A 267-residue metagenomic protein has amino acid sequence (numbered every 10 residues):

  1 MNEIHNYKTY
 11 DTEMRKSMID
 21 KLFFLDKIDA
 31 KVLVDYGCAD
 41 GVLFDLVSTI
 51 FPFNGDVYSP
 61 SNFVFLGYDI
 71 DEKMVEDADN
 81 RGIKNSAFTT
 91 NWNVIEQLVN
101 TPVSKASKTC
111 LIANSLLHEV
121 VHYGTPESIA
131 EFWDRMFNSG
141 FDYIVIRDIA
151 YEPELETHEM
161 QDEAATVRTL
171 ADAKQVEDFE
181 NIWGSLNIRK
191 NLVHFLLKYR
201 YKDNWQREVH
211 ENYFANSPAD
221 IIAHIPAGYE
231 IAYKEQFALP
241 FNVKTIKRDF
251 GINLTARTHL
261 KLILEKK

Functional and structural regions predicted by a protein language model:
M1-V99, S139-K267: Class I (Rossmann-like) S-adenosyl-L-methionine-dependent methyltransferase catalytic domain, capturing the SAM-binding
V103-S107: Exposed regions on extracellular, virion, or secretory-pathway luminal proteins
I112: A conserved beta-strand element that flanks and buttresses the S-adenosyl-L-methionine
L116: Hydrophobic adenine-recognition pocket in adenosine-nucleotide-binding enzymes
E119-V120, P153: Short glycine-rich, flexible loops that bind phosphorylated cofactors or substrates
V120-M136: A short, conserved alpha-helix within the catalytic core of class I
